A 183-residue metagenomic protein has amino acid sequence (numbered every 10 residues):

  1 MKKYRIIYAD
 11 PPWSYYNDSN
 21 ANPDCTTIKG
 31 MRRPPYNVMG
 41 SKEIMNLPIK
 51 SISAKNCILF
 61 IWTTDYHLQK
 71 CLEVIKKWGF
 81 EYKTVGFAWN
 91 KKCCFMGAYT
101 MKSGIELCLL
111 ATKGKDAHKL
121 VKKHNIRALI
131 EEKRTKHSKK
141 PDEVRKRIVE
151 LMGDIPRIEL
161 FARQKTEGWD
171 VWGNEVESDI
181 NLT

Functional and structural regions predicted by a protein language model:
M1-T183: Class I S-adenosyl-L-methionine-dependent methyltransferase catalytic core
